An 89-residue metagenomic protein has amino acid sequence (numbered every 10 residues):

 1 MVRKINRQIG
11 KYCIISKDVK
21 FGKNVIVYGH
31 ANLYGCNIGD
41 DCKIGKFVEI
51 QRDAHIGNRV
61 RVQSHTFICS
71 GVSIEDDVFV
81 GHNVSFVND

Functional and structural regions predicted by a protein language model:
I5, G10-K11, S16-K17, G22-K23 (+11 more regions): Left-handed beta-helix
